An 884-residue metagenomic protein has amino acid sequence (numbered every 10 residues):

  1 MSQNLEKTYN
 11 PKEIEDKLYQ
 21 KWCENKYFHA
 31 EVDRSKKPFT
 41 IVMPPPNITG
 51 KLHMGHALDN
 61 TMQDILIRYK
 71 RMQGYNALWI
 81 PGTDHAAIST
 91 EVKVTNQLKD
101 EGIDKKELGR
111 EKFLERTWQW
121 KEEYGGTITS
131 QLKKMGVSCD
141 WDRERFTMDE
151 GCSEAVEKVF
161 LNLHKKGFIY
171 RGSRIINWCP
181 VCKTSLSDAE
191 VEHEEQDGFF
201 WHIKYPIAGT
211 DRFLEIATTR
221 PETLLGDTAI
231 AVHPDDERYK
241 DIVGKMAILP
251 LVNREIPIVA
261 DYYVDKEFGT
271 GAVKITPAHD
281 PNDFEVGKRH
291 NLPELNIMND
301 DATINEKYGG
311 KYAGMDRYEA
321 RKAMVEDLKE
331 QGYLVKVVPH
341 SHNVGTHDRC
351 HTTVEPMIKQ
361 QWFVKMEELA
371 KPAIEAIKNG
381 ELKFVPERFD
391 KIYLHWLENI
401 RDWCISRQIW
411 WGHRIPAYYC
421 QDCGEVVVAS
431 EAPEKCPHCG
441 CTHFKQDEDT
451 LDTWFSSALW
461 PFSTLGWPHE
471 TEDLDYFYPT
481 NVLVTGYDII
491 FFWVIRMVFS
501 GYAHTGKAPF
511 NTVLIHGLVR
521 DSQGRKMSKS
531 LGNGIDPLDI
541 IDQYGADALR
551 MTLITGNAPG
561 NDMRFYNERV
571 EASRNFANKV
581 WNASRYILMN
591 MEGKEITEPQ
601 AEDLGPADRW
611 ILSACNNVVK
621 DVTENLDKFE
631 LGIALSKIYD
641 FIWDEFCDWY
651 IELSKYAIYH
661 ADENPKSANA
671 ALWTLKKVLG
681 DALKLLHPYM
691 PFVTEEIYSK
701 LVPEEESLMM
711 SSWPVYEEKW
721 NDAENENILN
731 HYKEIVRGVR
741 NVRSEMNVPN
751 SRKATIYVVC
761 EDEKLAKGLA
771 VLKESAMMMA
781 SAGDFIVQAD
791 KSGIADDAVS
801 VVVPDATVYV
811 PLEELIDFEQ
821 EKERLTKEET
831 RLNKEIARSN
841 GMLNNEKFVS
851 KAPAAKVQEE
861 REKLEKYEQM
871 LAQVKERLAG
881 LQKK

Functional and structural regions predicted by a protein language model:
M1-M54, A77, V335, D348 (+1 more regions): Non-catalytic terminal extensions that flank enzyme cores
Q3, T8, K17, K21-N25 (+10 more regions): Residue patterns forming the tRNA-binding/recognition surfaces of aminoacyl-tRNA synthetases and related DALR
E31-V94, T147, V156, I216-T219 (+7 more regions): N-terminal catalytic cores of NTP/NDP-binding nucleotidyl/phosphoryl-transfer enzymes
R34-K36, P44-P45, L78-E91, E144-C152 (+3 more regions): Short, solvent-exposed turn/loop segments enriched in Gly/Ser/Thr/Pro and often Arg
A57-I65, E215-P250, V273-D280, H290-N296 (+2 more regions): Extended active-site and interfacial segments that coordinate phosphate-rich ligands in large catalytic machineries
R68-N76, Q97-R110, S130, K134-C139 (+19 more regions): Secondary-structure transition/capping motifs at alpha-helix termini and the adjoining loop/turn into the next element
H202, H395-F455, L459, A503-A546 (+2 more regions): Feature 926 captures the class I aminoacyl-tRNA synthetase adenylation module centered on the KMSKS loop
R254-V259, E448-Y478, D644, D648-I651: Active-site-adjacent "gating/activation" loops or surface patches in catalytic cores
